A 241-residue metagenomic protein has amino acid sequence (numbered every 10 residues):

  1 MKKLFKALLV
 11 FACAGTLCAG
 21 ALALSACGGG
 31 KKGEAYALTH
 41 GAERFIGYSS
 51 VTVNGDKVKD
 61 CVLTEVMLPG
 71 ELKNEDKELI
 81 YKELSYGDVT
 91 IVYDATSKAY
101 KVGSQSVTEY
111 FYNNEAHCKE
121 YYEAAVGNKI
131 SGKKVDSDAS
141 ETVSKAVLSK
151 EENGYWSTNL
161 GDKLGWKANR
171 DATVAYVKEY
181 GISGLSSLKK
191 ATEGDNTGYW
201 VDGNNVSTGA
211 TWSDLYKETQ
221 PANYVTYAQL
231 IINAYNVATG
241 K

Functional and structural regions predicted by a protein language model:
M1-C13: Bacterial N-terminal signal peptides that target proteins for export
F11-A21: Bacterial N-terminal signal peptides
A23-A26: C-terminal motif of bacterial Sec signal peptides marking the signal peptidase cleavage site
G30-K241: Active-site- and interface-proximal helix/loop "cap" or "latch" segments in soluble metabolic and energy-transducing
